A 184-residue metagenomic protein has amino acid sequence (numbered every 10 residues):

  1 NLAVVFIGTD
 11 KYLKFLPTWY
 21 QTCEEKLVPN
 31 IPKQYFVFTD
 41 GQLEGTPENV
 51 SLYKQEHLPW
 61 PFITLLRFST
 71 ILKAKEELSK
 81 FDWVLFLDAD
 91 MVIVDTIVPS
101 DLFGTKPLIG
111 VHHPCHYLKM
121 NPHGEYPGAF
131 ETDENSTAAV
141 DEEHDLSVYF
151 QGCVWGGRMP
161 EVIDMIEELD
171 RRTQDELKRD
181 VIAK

Functional and structural regions predicted by a protein language model:
N1-L66, K73-K80: N-terminal anchoring/stem segment of glycosyltransferases
K14, E44-T46, I93-T96, D101-L102 (+3 more regions): Short catalytic/ligand-binding loop motif for oxyanion handling, primarily in non-cytosolic enzymes, centered on
P61-L66, Y117-A129: Short, charged, surface-exposed secondary-structure boundary motifs
F68-N121: GT-A fold catalytic core of metal-dependent nucleotide-sugar glycosyltransferases, centered on the diacidic
P127-S147: Short, flexible, basic/aromatic active-site loop/helix in glycosyltransferases
D141-K184: Catalytic core and acceptor-binding pocket of nucleotide-sugar-dependent glycosyltransferases
